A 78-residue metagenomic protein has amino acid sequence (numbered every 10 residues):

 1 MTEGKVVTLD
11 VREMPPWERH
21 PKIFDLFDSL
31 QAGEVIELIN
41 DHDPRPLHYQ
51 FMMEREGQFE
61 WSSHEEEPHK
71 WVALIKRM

Functional and structural regions predicted by a protein language model:
T2-M78: Positively charged, polar, low-complexity stretches
